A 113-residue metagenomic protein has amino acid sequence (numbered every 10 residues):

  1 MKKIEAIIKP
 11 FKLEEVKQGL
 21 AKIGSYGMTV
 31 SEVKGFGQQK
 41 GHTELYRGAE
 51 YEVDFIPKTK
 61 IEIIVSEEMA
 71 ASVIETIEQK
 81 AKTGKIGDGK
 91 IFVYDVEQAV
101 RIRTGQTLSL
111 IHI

Functional and structural regions predicted by a protein language model:
K2-H42: N-terminal first-folded block
P10-F11, V33, V65-E67, Y94-V96: Fold-independent oxyanion-binding glycine-rich loops and adjacent beta-strand/coil segments at enzyme active sites
G41-E50: Short amphipathic beta-strand starts and helix->beta connectors
V53-G84: Mid-chain, well-packed structural core segment of small domains
T76-T107: C-terminal structural segments of small proteins and small subunits
I111-I113: Conserved small/polar residues in nucleotide/adenosyl-binding loops
